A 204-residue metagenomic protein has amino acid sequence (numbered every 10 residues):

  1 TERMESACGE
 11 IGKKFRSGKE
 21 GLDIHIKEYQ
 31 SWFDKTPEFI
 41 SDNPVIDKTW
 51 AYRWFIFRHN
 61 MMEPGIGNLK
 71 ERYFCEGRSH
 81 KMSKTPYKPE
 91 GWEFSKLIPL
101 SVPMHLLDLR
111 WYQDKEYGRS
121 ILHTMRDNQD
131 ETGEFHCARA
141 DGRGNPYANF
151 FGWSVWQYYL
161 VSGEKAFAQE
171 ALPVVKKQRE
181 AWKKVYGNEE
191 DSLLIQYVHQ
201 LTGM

Functional and structural regions predicted by a protein language model:
T1-K13, E90-G91, T132-F150, K165-A166 (+1 more regions): The feature captures the catalytic groove of carbohydrate-active enzymes
M4-G18, L22-F33, W182: Generic structural signal of hydrophobic/aromatic residues within well-ordered alpha-helices of folded domains
K19-E170: Substrate-binding groove/exosite segments of carbohydrate-active enzymes
L172-K177: Active-site helix/loop module of the DD-peptidase/beta-lactamase fold, centered on the serine-lysine SxxK catalytic
